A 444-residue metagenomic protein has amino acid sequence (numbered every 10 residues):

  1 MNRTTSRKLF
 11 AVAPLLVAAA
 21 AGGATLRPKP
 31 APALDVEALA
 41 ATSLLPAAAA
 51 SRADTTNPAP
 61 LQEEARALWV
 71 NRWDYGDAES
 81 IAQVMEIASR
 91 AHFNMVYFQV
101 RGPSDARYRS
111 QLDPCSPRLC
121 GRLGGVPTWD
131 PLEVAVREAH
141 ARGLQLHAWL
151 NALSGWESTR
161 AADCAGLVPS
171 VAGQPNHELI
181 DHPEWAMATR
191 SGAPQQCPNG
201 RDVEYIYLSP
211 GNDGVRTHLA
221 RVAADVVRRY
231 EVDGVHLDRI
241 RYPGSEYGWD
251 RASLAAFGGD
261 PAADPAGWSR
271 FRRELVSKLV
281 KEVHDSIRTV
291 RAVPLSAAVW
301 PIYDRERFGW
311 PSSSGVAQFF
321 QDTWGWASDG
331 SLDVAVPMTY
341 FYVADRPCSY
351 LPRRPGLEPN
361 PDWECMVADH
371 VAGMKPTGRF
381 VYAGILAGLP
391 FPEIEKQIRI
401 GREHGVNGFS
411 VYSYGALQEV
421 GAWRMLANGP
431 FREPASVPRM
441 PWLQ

Functional and structural regions predicted by a protein language model:
D54-S80, G388: Boundary/entry segment of secreted carbohydrate-active catalytic domains
P60-A67, Y75, L153-D225, R229: Active-site-adjacent "subsite" loops/lids of carbohydrate-active enzymes
D74-A91, P117-A141, T217-R221, E274-D285 (+1 more regions): Aromatic- and glycine-enriched glycan-recognition loops and surfaces that form the carbohydrate-binding subsites
Y75-S89, V215-V226, S313-D329, F391-I400: Short, acidic/polar
S80-D105, Y230-V232, L332-V334: Catalytic domains of carbohydrate-active enzymes, especially glycoside hydrolases
F93-P127, Y342-L351: Aromatic-lined carbohydrate-binding/catalytic grooves of carbohydrate-active enzymes
H147-N151, H236-I240, R270-A317, R379-P390: Aromatic-lined carbohydrate-recognition surfaces of secreted/lumenal glycan-active proteins
T323-W324, S328-S349, P359-E364, D369-H370 (+1 more regions): Substrate-binding cleft of secreted/luminal carbohydrate-active enzymes
